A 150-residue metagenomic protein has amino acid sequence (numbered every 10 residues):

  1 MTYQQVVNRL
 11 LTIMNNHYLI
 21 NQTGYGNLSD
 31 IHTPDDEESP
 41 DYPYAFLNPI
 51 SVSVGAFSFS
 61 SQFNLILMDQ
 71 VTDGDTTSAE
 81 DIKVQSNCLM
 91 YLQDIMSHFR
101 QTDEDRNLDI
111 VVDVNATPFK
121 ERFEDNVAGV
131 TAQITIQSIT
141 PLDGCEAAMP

Functional and structural regions predicted by a protein language model:
M1-N15, F57-S60, D69-S97: Extracellular/virion structural assembly segments
M1-S58, N107-L108, E146-A148: Small/polar-rich, solvent-exposed N-terminal microdomains that initiate assembly or binding
Q4-V7, N21-Q22, E38-Y42, S86-Q137: Acidic-leaning, charged glycine-interspersed low-complexity segments
F46, A79, F123-E124: Intrinsically disordered, low-complexity peptide-like regions
F57-D73, N126-I139: Oligomerization/assembly interface segments of phage tail-like spikes and tubes
D105, G129, T140-P150: C-terminal tail/extension regions appended to the core domain(s) of diverse proteins
